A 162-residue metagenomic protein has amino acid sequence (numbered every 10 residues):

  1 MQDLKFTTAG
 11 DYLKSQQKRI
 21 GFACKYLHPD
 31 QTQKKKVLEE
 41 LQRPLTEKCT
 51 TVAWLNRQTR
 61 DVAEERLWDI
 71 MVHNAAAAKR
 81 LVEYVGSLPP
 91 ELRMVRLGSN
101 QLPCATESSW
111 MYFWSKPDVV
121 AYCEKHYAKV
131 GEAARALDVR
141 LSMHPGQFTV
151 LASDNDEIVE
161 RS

Functional and structural regions predicted by a protein language model:
M1-R140, T149-R161: Alpha/beta catalytic barrel-like cores
H144: Conserved, mostly hydrophobic/aromatic
